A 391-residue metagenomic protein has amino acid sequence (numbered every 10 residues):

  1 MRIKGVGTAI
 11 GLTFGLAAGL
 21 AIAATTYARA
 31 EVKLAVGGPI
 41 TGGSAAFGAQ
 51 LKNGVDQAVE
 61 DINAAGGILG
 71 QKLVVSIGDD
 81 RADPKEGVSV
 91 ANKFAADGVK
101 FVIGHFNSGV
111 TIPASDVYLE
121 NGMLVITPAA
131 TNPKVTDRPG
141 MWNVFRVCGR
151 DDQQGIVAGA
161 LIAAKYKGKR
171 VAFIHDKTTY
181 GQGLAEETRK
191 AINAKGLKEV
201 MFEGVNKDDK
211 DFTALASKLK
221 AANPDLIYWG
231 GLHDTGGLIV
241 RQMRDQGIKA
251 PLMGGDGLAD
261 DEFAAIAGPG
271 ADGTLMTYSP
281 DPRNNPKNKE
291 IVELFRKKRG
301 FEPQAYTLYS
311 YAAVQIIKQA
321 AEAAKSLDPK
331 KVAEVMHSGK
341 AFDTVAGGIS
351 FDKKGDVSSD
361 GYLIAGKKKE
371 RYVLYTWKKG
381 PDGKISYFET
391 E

Functional and structural regions predicted by a protein language model:
R2-L20, A24-E391: Extracytosolic ligand-binding ectodomains
